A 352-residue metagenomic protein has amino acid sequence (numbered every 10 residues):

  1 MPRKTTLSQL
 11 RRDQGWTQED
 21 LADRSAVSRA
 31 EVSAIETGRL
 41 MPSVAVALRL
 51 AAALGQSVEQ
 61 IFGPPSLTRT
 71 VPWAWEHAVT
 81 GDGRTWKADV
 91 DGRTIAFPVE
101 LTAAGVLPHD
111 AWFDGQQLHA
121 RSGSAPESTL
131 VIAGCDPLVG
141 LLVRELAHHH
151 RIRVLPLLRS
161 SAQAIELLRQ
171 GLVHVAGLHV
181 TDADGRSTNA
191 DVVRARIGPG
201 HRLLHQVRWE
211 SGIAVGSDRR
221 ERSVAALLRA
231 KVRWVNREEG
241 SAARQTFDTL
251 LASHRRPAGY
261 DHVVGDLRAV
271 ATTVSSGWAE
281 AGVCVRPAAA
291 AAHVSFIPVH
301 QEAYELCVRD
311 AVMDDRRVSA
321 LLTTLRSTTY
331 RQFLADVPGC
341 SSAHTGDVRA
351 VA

Functional and structural regions predicted by a protein language model:
P2-R12, T17-D20, S28-Q163, G198-P199 (+2 more regions): N-terminal hydrophobic or amphipathic helices and topogenic motifs
Q60, V71-P72, V139-R220: N-terminal segment of the mature folded domain
L141-H150, A225, N236-R237, A243-H262: Ligand-binding cleft/hinge of the Venus flytrap
R153-S160, R256-A269: Short beta-strand-to-loop elements that line the ligand-binding cleft of bilobed periplasmic-binding protein-like
L168-R169, L227, F247, A271-S275: Hydrophobic residues within well-ordered alpha-helices
G177-R194, A271-H300: A ligand-binding cleft/hinge motif common to bilobed small-molecule-binding domains
G200-G212, V294-T323, C340-A350: Periplasmic-binding protein-like
V215-W234: Flexible hinge/capping segments at coil-to-helix
